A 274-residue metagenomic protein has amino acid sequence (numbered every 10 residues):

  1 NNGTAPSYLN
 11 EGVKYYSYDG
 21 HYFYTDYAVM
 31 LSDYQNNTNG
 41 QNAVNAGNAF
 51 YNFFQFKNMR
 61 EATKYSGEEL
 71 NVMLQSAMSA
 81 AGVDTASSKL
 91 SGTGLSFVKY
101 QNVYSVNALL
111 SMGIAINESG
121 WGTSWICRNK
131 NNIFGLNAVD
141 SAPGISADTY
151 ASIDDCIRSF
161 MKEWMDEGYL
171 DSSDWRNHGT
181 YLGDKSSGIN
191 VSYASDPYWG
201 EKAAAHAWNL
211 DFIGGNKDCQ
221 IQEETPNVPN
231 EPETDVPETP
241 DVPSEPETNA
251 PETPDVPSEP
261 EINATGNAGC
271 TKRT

Functional and structural regions predicted by a protein language model:
N1-L110, W121-E233: Catalytic cores of secreted/periplasmic lytic hydrolases that degrade extracellular macromolecules
G113: C-type cytochrome heme c attachment motif
E118: Pyridoxal 5′-phosphate
G214-T274: Intrinsically disordered, low-complexity repeat and linker tracts
